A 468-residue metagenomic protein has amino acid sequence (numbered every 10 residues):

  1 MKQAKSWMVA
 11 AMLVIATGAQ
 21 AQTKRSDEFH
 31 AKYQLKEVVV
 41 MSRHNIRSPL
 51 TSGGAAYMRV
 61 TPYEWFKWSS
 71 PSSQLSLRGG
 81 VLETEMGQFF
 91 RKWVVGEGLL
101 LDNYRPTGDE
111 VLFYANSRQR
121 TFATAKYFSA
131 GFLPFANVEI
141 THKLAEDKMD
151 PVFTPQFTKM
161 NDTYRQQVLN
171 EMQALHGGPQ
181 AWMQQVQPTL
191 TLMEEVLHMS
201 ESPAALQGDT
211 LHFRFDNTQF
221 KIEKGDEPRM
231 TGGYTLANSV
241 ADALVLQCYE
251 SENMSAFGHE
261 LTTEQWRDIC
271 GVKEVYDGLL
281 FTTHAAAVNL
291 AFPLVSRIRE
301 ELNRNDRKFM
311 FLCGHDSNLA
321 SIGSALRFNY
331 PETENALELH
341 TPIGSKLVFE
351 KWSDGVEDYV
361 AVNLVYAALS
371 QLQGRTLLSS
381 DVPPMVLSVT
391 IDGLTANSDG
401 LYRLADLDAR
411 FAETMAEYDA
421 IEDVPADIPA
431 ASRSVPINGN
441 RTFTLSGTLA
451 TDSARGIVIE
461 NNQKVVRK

Functional and structural regions predicted by a protein language model:
M1-K24: Bacterial Sec-dependent N-terminal signal peptides
Q22-D109, N116-M310, G314-E422: Signature for phosphate-centric chemistry
L77, L445, E460: Short, ordered coil/turn segments that flank beta-strands lining enzyme active or ligand-binding pockets
I421-T448: Residue-level detector of functionally pivotal "anchor" positions at catalytic/ligand-binding pockets or at interdomain
L449-G456: Conserved beta-loop-beta connector loops within the AMP-binding
I457-K468: C-terminal tail/sorting-segment detector
